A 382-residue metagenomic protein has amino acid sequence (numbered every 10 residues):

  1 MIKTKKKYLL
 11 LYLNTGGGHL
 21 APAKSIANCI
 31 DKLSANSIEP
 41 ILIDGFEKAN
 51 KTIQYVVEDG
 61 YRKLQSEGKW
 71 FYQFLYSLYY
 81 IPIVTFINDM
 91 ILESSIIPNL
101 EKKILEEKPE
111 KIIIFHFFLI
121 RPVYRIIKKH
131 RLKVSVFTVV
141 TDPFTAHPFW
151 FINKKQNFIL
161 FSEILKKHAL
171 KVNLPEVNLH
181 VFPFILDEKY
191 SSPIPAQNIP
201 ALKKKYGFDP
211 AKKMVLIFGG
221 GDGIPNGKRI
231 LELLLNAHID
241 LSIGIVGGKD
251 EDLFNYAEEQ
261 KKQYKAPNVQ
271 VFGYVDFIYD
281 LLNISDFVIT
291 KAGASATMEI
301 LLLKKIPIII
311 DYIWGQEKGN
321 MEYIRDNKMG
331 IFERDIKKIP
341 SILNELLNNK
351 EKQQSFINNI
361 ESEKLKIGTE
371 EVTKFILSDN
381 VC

Functional and structural regions predicted by a protein language model:
S25-E101: Conserved N-terminal ligand/cofactor-binding loop architecture of enzyme catalytic domains
Q73-N173: Active-site and donor-binding regions of nucleotide-sugar-utilizing enzymes
Q156-G221, D250-L253: A nucleotide-sugar donor-handling region in carbohydrate enzymes
N198-P200, K204, F208-I284: Donor-nucleotide binding loops and adjacent catalytic segments primarily of GT-B fold Leloir glycosyltransferases
N283-G293: Acidic donor-binding loop of glycosyltransferase active sites
R325-K328, D335-E351: C-terminal "capping" alpha-helix adjacent to the active site of nucleotide-linked donor transferases in cell-envelope
K352-K366: A short, well-ordered alpha-helix in the C-terminal region of glycosyltransferases
L365-C382: C-terminal alpha-helical cap of glycosyltransferases
